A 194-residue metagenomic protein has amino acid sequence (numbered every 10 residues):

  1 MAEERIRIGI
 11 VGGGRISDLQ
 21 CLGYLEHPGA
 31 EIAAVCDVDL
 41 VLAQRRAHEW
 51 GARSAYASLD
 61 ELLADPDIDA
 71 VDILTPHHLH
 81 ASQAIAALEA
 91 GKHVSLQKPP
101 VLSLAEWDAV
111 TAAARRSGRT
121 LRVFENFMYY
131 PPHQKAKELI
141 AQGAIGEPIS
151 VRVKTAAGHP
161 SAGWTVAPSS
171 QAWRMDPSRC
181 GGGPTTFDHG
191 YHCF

Functional and structural regions predicted by a protein language model:
M1-W50: N-terminal Rossmann-like dinucleotide-binding module
A2, A70-M128, G143: Beta-strand-loop-alpha-helix segment that lines the small-molecule cofactor/substrate pocket of alpha/beta enzymes
E4-I6, R119, I149: Nucleotide donor/acceptor-binding cores
L19, R45, E61, A70 (+4 more regions): Alpha-helical elements of Rossmann-like donor-binding domains used by nucleotide-donor carbohydrate transfer enzymes
A33, R53, D67-D69: Conserved acidic residues
R46-A52, A113-S117: Short, conserved SAM-binding/catalytic segment of Class I S-adenosyl-L-methionine-dependent methyltransferases
A52-L59: Conserved SAM-binding strand-loop segment of SAM-dependent methyltransferases
F127-F194: Predominantly a Rossmann-like dinucleotide-binding segment in NAD(P)-dependent oxidoreductases
